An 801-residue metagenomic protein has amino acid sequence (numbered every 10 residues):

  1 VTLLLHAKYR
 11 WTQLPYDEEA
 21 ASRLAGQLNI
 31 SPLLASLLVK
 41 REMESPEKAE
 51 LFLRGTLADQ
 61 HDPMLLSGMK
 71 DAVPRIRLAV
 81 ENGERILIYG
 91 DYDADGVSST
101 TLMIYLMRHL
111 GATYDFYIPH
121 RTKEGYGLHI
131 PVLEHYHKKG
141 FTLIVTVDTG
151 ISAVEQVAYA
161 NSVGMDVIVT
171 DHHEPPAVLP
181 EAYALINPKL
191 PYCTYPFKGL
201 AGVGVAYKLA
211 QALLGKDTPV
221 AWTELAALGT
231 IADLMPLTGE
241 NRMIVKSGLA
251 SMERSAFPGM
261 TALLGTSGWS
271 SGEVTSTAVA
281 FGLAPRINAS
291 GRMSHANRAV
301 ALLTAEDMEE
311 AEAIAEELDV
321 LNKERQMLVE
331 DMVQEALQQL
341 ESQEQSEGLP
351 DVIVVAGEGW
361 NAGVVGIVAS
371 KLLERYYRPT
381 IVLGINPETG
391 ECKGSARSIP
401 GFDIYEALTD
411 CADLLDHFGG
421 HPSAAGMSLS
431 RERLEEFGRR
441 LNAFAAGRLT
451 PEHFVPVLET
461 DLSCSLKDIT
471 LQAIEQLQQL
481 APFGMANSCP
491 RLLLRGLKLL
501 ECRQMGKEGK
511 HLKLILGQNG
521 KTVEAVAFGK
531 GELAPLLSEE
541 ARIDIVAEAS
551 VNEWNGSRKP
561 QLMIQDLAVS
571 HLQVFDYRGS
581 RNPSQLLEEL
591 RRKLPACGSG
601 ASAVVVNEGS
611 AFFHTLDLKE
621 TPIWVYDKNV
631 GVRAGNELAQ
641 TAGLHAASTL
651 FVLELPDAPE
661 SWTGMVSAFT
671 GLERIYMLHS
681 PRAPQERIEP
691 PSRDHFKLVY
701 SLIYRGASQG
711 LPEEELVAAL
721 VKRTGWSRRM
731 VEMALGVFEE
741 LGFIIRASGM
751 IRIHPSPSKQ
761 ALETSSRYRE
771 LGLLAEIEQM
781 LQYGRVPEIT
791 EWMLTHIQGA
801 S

Functional and structural regions predicted by a protein language model:
L5-H6, L14-L143, V163-G164, E181 (+2 more regions): Hydrophobic helix-and-loop "lid/oligomerization" segment in the mid-to-C-terminal part of catalytic domains
D91-Y92, P119-T122, T149-G150, H172-P175 (+6 more regions): Short, ordered loop/turn segments at secondary-structure junctions
S99-M103, V154-V163, H172-H173, G366-A369 (+1 more regions): Short Gly/Thr/Asp-enriched flexible loops that form oxyanion-binding sites at enzyme active sites
L102, E181-A232, M677-H679, E689-V699: Short alpha-helices
R108, R242-P285, A289-Q339, R397-I404 (+6 more regions): Acidic, two-metal ion nucleic-acid-processing modules in DNA metabolism proteins
Y126-H135, K139, L143, V147-V154 (+2 more regions): Glycine-rich, anion-gripping cofactor-binding loops and their flanking helix/strand elements in enzyme active sites
E134-V203, Y207-A212, T238: Active-site cavity-forming subdomains of large catalytic enzyme subunits
D233, G635-R682: Conserved RecA-like P-loop NTPase helicase motor core
